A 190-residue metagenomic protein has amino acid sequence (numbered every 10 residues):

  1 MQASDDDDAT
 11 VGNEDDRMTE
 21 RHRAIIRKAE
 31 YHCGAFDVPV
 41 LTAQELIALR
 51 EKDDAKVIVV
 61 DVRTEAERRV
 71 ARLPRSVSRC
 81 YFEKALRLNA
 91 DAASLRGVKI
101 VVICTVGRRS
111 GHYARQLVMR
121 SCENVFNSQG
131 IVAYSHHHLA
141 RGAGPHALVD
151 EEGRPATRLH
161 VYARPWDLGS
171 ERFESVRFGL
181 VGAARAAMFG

Functional and structural regions predicted by a protein language model:
Q2-I47, R69-V98, S110-G190: Rhodanese-like catalytic fold shared by cysteine-dependent sulfurtransferases and DSP/PTP-type phosphatases
L46, I58-R63: Short hydrophobic beta-strand that contains or immediately precedes a catalytic carboxylate
D54-V57, G97-K99: A general structural motif
E65, V106: Short glycine-rich anion-binding loops that position phosphate/pyrophosphate groups of nucleotides and phosphorylated
I103: Short, surface-exposed ligand- or partner-binding patches at beta-edge/loop junctions that are enriched in aromatics
